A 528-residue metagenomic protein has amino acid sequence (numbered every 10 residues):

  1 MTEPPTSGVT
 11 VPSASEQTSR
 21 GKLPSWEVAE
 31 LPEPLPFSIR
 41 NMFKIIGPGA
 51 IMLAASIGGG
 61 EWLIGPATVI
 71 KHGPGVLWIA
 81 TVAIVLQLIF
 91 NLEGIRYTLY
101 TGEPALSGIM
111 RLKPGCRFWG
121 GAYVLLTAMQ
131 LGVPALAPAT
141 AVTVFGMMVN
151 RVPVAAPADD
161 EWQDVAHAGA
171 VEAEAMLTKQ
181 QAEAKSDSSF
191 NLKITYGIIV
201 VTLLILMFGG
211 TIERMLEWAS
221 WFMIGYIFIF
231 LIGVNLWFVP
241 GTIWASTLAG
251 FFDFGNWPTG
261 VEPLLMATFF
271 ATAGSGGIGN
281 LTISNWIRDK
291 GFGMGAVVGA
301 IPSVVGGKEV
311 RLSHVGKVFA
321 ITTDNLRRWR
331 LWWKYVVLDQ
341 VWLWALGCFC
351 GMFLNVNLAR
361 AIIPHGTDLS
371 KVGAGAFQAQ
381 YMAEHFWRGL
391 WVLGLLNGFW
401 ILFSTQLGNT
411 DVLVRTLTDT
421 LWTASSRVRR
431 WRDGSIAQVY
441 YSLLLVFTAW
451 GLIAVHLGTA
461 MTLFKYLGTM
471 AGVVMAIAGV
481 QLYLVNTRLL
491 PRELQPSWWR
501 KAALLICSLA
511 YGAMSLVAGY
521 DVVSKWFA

Functional and structural regions predicted by a protein language model:
T2-W62, G295-V297, V304-G316, R328-W342: Membrane-interface "cap" regions at the ends of multi-pass membrane proteins
W26-E30, I64-V69, L92-R117, A139-P157 (+6 more regions): Flexible loop linkers connecting adjacent transmembrane helices in multi-pass alpha-helical membrane transporters
R40, A67-L92, I109-W119, N191-I194: Extracellular loop-to-transmembrane helix junctions
M52, I79-G108, G121-P138, S404 (+1 more regions): Juxtamembrane transmembrane-helix boundary signature
F118-A184, T195-Y196, L402-L421, G512: Hydrophobic transmembrane alpha-helices that form the core helical bundles of multi-pass secondary transporters
A158-L177, K185-G197, G375, G389 (+1 more regions): Loop-to-transmembrane helix boundary motifs in multi-pass membrane proteins
E213, A219-F222, R415, D419 (+2 more regions): C-terminal membrane-solvent junction of multi-pass transporters and transport-like membrane proteins
G225-V261, M266-N285, A478-P491, M514-W526: Hydrophobic alpha-helical segments and their helix-loop junctions in multi-pass secondary transporters
